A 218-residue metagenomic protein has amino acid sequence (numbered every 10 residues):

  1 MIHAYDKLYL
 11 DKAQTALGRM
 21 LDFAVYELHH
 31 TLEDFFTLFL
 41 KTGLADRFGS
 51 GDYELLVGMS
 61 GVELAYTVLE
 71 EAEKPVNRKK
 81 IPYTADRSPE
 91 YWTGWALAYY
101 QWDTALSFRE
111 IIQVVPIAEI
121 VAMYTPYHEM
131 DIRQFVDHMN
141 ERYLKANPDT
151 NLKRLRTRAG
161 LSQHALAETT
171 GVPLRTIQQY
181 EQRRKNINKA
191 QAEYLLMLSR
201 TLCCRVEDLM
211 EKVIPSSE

Functional and structural regions predicted by a protein language model:
L10-T67: N-terminal interaction modules that seed assembly of large macromolecular complexes
V57, R184-M197: Short, basic-rich loop-to-helix N-cap that marks the start of a DNA-contacting helix
A65-E73, A192-D208: DNA major-groove recognition helix of helix-turn-helix/homeodomain DNA-binding modules
H138-G160: A short, Lys/Arg-rich alpha-helix, primarily the initiator
L152, L166-A167, I177-Y180, L209: Conserved hydrophobic/aromatic packing and binding residues within compact polymer-binding modules
S162, P173-T176, Q191, R205: Short coil turns linking two alpha-helices in DNA-binding domains
V172-N188: Recognition helix of helix-turn-helix/homeodomain-like DNA-binding domains that insert into the DNA major groove
M210-E218: Short, charged recognition helix plus adjacent turn of helix-turn-helix-like nucleic-acid-binding domains
